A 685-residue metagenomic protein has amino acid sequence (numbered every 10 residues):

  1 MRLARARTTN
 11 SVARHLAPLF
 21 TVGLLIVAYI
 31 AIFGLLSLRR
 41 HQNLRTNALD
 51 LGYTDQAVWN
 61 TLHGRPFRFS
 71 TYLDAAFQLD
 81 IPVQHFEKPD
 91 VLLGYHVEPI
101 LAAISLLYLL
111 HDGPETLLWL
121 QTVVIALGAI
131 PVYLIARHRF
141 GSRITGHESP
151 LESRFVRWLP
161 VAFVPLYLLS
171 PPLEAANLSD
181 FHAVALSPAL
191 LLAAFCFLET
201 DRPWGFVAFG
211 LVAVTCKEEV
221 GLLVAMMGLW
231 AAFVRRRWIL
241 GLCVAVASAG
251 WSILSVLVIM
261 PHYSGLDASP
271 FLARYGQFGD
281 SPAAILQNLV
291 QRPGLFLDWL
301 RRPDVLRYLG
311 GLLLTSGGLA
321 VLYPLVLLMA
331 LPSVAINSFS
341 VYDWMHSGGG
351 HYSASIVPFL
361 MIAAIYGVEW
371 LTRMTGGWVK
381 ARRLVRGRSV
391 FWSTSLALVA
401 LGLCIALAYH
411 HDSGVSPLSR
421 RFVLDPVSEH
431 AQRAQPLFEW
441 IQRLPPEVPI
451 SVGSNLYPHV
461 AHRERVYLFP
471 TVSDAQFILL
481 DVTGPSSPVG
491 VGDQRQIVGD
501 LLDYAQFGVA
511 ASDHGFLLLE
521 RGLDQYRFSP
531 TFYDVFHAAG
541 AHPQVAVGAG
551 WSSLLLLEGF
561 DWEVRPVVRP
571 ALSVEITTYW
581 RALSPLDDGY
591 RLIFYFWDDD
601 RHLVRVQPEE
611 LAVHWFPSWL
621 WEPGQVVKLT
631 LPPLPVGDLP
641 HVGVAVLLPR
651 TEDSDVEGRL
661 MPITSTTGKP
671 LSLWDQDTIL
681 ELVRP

Functional and structural regions predicted by a protein language model:
M1-L35, R137, L151, R157 (+1 more regions): Start-transfer (signal-anchor) and selected internal transmembrane alpha helices of multi-pass inner/ER membrane
P18-I30, A245-A249, T372-G414: Signature aromatic-anchored transmembrane alpha helix within multi-pass, membrane-resident enzymes that catalyze glycan
I32-L36, N43-T46, F233-L331, I365 (+1 more regions): Membrane-lumen/periplasm interface segments of specific transmembrane helices in polyprenyl phosphate-linked
L106, P114-G141, A193: Transmembrane-helix motifs of polytopic, lipid-linked glycan transferases
L127-L169, P188-A189, W204-A208: Transmembrane-helix signature of polytopic, membrane-embedded enzymes that assemble or transfer cell-envelope glycans
F163, L192-F197, W204-E218, L223-A232 (+1 more regions): Membrane-interface alpha helices of multi-pass inner-membrane proteins
L327-R383: Hydrophobic/aromatic-rich transmembrane helices and adjacent perimembrane loops
G402, D425-V460, E464-P685: C-terminal luminal/periplasmic domains and tails of membrane-associated envelope-modifying transferases
